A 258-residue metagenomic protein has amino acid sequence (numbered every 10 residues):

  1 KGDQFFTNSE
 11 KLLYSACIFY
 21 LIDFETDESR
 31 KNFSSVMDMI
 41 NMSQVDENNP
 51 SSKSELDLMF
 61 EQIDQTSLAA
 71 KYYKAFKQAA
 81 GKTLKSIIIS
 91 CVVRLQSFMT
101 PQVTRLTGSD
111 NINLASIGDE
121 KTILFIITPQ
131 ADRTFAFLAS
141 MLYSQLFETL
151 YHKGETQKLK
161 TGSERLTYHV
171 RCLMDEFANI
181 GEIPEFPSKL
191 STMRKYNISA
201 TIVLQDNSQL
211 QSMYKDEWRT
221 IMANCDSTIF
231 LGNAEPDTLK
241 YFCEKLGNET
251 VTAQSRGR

Functional and structural regions predicted by a protein language model:
K1-I198, M213, A223, A234: P-loop NTPase motor domains
L190-R258: Conserved ATP-driven motor cores of ASCE-family P-loop NTPases powering translocation/secretion/packaging/pilus
